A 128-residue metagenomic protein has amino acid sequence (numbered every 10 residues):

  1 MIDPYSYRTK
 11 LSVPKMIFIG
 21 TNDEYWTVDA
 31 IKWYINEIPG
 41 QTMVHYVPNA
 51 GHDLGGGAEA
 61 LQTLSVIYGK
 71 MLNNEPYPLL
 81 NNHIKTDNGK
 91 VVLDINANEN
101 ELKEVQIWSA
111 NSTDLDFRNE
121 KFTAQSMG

Functional and structural regions predicted by a protein language model:
M1-Y7: Active-site nucleophile elbow and catalytic-triad environment of alpha/beta-hydrolase enzymes
L11, I17-I19, D23: Short beta-strand/loop motif that positions the catalytic acidic residue of the alpha/beta-hydrolase fold
T21-D23, N49-G51, S112: Acidic beta-to-alpha connecting loop that harbors the catalytic carboxylate
E24-A30, G56: Conserved alpha/beta-hydrolase "acid-adjacent" motif
I38-G55: Catalytic histidine neighborhood in serine/cysteine hydrolases with alpha/beta-hydrolase-type architecture
G55-V66: Post-His helix in hydrolase/transferase enzymes
V66-S109, A124-M127: Surface beta-strand/loop "capping" patches
S112-G128: Aromatic-rich carbohydrate-binding modules that target alpha-glucans
